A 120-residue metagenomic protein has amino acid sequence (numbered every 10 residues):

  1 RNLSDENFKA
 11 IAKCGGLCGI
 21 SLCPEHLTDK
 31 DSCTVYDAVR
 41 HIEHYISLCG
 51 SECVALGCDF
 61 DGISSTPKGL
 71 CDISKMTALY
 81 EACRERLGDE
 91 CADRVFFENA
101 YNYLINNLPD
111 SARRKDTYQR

Functional and structural regions predicted by a protein language model:
R1-G16, Y36-V54: Histidine/acidic residue-rich metal-binding segments in metalloenzymes
R1-L3, T28-V39, F60-T77, I105-P109: Histidine/acidic-residue-rich catalytic or RNA/ligand-binding cores of hydrolases and nuclease-related proteins
G15-L27: A conserved active-site cap/scaffold subdomain adjacent to cofactor or substrate pockets
G19, V54, E90-A92: A local structural micro-motif
S21-L22, C49-C71: Short acidic/histidine-rich active-site segments
E25, Y36, R40-E43, D93-L104: C-terminal helical cap
I46-C49, S64, Y80-L87: Short leucine-rich amphipathic alpha-helical surface patches
C71-R120: Mid-to-C-terminal alpha-helical segments outside catalytic/metal-binding sites
